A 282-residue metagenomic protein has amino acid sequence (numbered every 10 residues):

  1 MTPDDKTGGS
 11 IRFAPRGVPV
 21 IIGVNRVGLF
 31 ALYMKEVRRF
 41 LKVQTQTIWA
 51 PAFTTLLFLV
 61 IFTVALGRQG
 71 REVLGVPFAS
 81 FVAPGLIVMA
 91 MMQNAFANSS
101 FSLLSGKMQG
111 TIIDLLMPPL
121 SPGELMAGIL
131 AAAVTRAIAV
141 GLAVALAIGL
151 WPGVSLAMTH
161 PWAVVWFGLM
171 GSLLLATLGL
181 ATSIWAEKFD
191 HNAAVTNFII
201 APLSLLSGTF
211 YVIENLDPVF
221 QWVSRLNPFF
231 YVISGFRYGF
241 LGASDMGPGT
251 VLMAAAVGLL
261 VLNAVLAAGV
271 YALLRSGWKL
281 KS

Functional and structural regions predicted by a protein language model:
T2-W162, W166-S282: Hydrophobic transmembrane alpha-helices and immediately adjacent juxtamembrane helices of multi-pass inner-membrane
